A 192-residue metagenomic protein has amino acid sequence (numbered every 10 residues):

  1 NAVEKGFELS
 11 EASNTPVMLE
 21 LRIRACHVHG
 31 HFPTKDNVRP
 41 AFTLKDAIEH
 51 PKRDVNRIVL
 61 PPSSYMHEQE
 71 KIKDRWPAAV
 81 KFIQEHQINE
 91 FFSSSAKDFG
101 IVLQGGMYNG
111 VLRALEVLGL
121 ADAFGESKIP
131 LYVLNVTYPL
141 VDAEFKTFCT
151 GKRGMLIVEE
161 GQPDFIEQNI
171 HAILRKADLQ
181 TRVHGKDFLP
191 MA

Functional and structural regions predicted by a protein language model:
A2-A192: Flexible, low-complexity linker and terminal segments
